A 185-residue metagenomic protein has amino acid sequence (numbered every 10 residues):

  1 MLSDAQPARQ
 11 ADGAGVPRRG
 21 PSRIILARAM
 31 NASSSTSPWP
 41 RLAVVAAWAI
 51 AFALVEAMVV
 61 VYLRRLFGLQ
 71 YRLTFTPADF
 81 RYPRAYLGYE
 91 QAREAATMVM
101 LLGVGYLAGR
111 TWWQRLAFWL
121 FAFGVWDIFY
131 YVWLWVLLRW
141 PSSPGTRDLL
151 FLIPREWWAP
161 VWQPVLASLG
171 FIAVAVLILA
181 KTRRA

Functional and structural regions predicted by a protein language model:
A29-T36: Short, Lys/Arg-rich, polar N-terminal cytosolic tail immediately upstream of the first transmembrane signal-anchor
R41-A49, R110-V125: Interfacial segments of alpha-helical transmembrane regions
I50-R65: Alpha-helical transmembrane segments of multi-pass membrane proteins
F52-V55, A122-V132: Aromatic-anchored segments of alpha-helical transmembrane domains
R64-L87, D148-E156: Extracytosolic (periplasmic/ER-lumenal) interhelical loops and adjacent juxtamembrane/interface segments of multi-pass
R65-L66, W133-D148: Interfacial helix-loop-helix junctions of multi-pass membrane proteins
Y82-V99, P154-I172: Membrane-interface loop-to-helix entry segments
G105-W112, V176-R183: Structural signal for the C-terminal ends of transmembrane alpha-helices and the immediately following loop
